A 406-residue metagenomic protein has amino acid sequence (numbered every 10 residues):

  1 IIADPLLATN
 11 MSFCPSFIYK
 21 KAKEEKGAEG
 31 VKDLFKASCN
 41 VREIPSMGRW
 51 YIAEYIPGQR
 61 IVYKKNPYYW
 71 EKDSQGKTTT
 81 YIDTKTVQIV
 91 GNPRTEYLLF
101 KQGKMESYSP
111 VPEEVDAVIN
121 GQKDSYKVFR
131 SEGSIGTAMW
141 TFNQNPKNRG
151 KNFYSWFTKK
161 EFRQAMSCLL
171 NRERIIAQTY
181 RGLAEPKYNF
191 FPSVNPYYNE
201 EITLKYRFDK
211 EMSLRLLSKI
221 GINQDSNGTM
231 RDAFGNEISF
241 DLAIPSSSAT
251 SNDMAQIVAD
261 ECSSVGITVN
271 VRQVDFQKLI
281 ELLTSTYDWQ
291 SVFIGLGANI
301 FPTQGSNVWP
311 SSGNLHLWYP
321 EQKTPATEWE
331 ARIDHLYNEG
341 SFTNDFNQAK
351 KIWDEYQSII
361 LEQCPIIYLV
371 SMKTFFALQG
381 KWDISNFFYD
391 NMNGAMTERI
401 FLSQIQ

Functional and structural regions predicted by a protein language model:
I1, K64-K72, T137-E161, Q178 (+2 more regions): A bilobed periplasmic-binding-protein/Venus flytrap-type ligand-binding module shared by bacterial periplasmic
I1-T80, T84, D209-R215, K219 (+1 more regions): Gly/Pro-rich hinge or "lid" segments in bacterial periplasmic/extracellular proteins
P5, I56-I61, K65, R130-A138 (+4 more regions): Detector for C-terminal structural segments
A37-V41, Y68-V118, T268-N270, D275: Ligand-site clamp/hinge motif
G48-Y51, I61-V62, I82-I89, A138 (+3 more regions): Short, well-ordered beta-strand elements
R49, K85-T86, K101-K104, R149-F157 (+5 more regions): Second-shell loop/turn segments in exported
A53-K64, Q88-R149, E173, A177-Q178 (+1 more regions): Extracellular/periplasmic solute-recognition and catalytic clefts
R94-M105, G121-K123, Q256-V265, Q277-W289: Short helices/loops that flank or line small-molecule/ion binding pockets
